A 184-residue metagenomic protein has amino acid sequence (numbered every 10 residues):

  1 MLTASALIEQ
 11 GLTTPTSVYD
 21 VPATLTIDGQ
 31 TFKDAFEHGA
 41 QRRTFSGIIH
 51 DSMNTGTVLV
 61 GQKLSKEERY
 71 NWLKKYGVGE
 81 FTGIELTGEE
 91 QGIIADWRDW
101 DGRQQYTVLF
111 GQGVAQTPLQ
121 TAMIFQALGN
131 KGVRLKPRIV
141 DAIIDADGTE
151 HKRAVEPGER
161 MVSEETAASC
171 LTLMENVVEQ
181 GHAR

Functional and structural regions predicted by a protein language model:
L2-R184: Beta-lactam-recognizing serine transpeptidase/beta-lactamase-like catalytic domain environment
